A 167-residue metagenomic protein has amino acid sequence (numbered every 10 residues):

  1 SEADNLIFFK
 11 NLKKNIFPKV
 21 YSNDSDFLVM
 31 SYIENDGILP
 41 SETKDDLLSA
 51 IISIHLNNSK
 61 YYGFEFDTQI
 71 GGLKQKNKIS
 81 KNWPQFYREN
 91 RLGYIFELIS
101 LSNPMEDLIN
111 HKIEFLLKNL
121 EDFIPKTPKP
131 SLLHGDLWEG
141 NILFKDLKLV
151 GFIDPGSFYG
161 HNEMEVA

Functional and structural regions predicted by a protein language model:
S1-Q85: ATP-binding pocket architecture of kinase catalytic cores
E2-A3, K118, D122-P125: Short Pro/Gly-enriched beta-strand edge/turn motifs at strand-loop
D4, L28, Y94-E97, M164: Positions in alpha-helical segments
I16, I124-K129: A short helix-loop-beta-strand connector motif used in the catalytic cores of GNAT acetyltransferases and, in some
N23-F27, E34-D36, L92, W138-E139 (+1 more regions): Short, solvent-exposed loop/turn segments at secondary-structure junctions
Y62-F66, P104-N110, P130: Short acidic alpha-helical/loop segments enriched in Asp/Glu that coordinate divalent cations
I70-E121: Active-site catalytic-loop/activation-segment of kinase and kinase-like phosphoryl-transfer enzymes
I79-R88, E97, K129-L132, E139-A167: Active-site Asp-x-Gly
